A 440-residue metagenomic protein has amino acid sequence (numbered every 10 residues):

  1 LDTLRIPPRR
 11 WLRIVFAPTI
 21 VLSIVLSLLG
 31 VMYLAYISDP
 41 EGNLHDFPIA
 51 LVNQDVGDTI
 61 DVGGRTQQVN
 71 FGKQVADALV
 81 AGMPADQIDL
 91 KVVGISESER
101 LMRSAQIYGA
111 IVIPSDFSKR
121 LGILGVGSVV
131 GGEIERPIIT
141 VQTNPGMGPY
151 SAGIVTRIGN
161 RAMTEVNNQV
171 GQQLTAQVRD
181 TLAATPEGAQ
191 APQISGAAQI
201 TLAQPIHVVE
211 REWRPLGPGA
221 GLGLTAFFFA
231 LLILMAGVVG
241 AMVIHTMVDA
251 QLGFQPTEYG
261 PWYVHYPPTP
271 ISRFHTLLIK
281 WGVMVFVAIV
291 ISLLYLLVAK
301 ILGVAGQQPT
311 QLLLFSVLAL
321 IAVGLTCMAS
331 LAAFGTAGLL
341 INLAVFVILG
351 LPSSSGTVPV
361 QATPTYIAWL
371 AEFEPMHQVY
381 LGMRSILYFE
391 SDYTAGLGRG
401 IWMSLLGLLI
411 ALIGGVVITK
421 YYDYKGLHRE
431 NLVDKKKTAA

Functional and structural regions predicted by a protein language model:
L1-G219, K425-A440: Extracytoplasmic/periplasmic domains immediately adjacent to an N-terminal transmembrane anchor in multi-pass membrane
L28-L29, G240, L294, T326: Hydrophobic/aromatic residues in alpha-helical transmembrane segments
L182-Q193, V264-P268, I289-I301: Hydrophobic, membrane-facing alpha-helical anchors
G217-G237: N-terminal membrane-entry
F228, S272, L277-A440: Membrane-spanning alpha-helical segments of multipass transporters and channels
I233-A241, A411-G415: Hydrophobic core segments of alpha-helical transmembrane domains in multi-pass integral membrane proteins
A236-I289: Juxtamembrane interface at the cytosolic side of transmembrane helices
